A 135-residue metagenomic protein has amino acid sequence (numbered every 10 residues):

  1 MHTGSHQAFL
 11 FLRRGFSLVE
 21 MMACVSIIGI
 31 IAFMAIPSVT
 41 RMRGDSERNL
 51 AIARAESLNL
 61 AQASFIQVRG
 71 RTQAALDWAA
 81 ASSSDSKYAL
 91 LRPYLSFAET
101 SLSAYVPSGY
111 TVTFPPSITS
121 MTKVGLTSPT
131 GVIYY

Functional and structural regions predicted by a protein language model:
M1-F16: N-terminal leader/signal peptides at the extreme start of proteins
R14, E20-A23: Internal alpha-helical transmembrane segments of multi-pass membrane proteins, especially GPCRs
S17, M34, N49: Conserved Walker
M22-S38: Alpha-helical hydrophobic helix detector
V25, I52, N59: Conserved catalytic core of two-component sensor histidine kinases
A35, M42, Q62: Conserved alpha-helical elements of the SDR catalytic core
S38-E56: Aliphatic-rich helix starts adjacent to a transmembrane/signal segment
L60-A63, Q67-Y135: Extracellular/periplasmic head regions of type IV pilus-like filament subunits
